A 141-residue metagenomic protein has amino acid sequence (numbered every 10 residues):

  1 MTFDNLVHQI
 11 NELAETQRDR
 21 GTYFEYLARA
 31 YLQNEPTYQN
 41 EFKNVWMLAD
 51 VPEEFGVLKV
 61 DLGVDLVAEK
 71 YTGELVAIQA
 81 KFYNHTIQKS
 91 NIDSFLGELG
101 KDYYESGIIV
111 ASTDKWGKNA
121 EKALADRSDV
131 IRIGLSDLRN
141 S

Functional and structural regions predicted by a protein language model:
M1-A30: Charged, often low-complexity linker/regulatory segments
D4-N11, Q39, K43, E121 (+1 more regions): Generic detector of well-ordered alpha-helical segments enriched in charged/polar residues, highlighting helical
I10-Q17, Y104-E105, D129-I133, N140: Intrinsically disordered, charged low-complexity linkers and terminal tails that flank or connect structured domains
R20-Y103, S112-E121: Catalytic centers of nucleases
I108-I109: Amphipathic, heptad-repeat alpha-helical coiled-coil/stalk segments that mediate oligomerization, tethering
S112-S141: Domain-level recognition of nuclease-like catalytic cores that cleave nucleotide substrates
